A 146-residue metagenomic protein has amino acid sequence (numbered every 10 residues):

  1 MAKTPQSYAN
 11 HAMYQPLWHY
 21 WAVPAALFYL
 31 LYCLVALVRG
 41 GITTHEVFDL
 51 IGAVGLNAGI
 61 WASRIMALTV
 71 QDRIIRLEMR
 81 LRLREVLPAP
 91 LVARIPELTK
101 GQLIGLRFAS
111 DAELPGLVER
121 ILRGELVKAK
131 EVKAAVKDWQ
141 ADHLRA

Functional and structural regions predicted by a protein language model:
K3-T69: Membrane-targeting alpha-helical segments
A22-A25, E78, R107: Generic structural concept
R73-I104: Membrane-cytosol interface motif
G105, A109, E113-L114: Juxtamembrane regulatory segments of integral membrane proteins
L106, K128-A146: A membrane-cytosol interface segment of integral membrane proteins
R120-G124: Long amphipathic alpha-helical assembly cores
